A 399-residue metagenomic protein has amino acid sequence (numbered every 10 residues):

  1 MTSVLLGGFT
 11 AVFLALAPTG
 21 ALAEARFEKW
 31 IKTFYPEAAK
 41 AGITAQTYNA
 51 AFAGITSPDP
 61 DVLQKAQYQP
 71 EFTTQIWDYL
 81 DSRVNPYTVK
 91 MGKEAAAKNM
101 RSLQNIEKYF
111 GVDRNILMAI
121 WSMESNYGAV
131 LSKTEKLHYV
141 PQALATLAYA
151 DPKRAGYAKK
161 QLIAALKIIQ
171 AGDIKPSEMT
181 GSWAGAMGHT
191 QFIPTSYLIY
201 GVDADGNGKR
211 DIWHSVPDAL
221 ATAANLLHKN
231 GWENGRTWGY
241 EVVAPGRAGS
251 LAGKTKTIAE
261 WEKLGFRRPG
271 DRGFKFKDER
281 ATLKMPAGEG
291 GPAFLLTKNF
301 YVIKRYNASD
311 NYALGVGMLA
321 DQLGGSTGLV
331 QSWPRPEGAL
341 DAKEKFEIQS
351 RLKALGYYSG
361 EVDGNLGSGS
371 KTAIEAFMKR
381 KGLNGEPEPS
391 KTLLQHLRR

Functional and structural regions predicted by a protein language model:
M1-F9: Bacterial N-terminal signal peptides that target proteins for export
E24-Y109: An acidic, Gly/Ser/Thr/Pro-rich helix-cap/linker signature
K32-Y48, A53-P60, K108-G111, S122-A129 (+10 more regions): Sec-exported extracytoplasmic/periplasmic mature domains
Y48-F72, W121-S125, E135-Q142, E241-G246 (+2 more regions): Acidic helix-start/capping segments at beta-turn-to-alpha-helix junctions
W77-H228, W238: Acidic/His-rich structured neighborhood in mature extracellular/periplasmic domains
Q142-A150, A164-I168, G253-R399: Cell-envelope/ECM-targeting effectors and their regulatory/trafficking segments
P176, T180-R305, A313, Q331-S332: Flexible, glycine-rich surface segments
